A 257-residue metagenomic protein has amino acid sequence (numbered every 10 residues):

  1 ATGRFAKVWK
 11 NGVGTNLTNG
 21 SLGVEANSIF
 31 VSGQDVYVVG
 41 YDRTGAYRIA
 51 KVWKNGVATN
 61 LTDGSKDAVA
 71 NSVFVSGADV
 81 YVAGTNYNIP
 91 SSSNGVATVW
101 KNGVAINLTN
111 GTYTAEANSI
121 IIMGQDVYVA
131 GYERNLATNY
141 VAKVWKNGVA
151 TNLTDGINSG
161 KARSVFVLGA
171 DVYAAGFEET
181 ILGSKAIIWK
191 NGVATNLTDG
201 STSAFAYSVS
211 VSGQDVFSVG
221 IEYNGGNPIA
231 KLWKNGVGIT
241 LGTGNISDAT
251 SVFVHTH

Functional and structural regions predicted by a protein language model:
A1-H257: Residue-level hotspots at or immediately adjacent to binding/recognition sites across diverse folds
